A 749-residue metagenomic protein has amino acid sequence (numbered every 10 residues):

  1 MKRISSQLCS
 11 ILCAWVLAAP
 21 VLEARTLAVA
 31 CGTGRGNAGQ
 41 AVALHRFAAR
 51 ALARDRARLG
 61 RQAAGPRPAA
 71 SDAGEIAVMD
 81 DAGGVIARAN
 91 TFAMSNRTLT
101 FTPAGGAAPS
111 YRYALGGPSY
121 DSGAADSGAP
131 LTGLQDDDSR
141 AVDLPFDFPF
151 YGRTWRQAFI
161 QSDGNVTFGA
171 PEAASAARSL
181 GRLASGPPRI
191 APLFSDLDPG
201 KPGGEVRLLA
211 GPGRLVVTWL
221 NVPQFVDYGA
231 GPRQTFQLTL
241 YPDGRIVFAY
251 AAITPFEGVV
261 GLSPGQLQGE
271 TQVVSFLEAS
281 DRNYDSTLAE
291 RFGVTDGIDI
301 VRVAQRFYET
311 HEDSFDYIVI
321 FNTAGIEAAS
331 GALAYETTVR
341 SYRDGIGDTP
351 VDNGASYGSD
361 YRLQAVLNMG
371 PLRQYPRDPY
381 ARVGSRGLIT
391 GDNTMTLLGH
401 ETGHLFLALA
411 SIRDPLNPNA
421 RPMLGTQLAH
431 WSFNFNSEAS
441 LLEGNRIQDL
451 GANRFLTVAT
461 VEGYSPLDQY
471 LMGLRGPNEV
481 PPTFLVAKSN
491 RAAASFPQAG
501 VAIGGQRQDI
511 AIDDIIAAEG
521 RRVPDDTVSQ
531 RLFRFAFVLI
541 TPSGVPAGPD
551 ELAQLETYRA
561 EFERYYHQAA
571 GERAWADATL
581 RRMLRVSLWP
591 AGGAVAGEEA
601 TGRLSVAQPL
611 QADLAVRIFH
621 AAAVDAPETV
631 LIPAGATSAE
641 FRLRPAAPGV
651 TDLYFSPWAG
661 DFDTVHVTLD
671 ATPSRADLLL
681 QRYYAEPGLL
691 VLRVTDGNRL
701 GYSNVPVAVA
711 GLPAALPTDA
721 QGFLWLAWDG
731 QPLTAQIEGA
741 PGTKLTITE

Functional and structural regions predicted by a protein language model:
R25-D313, L467, A518-R585: Extracytoplasmic Ser/Thr/Pro-rich, glycosylation-prone low-complexity segments
T154, R214, R302-V303, R413-M583: Replace "(M1/M4/M9/M12/WLM)" with "(e.g., M1/M4/M8/M9/M12/M26/WLM)" and add "not limited to" to clarify scope
F292-R446, A452-N453, Q469-L471: Active-site-proximal segment of zinc-dependent metalloprotease catalytic domains
G592-E598, T672-L689: Beta-strand-rich domain onsets/edges
A596-P609, L653, A685-R699: Beta-strand-rich structural segments
Q611-V616, G688-L690, R699-G711: Short, ordered, surface-exposed loop/turn motifs in non-cytosolic proteins
T629-A634, P713-F723: Short, acidic Ser/Thr/Gly-rich low-complexity loop/linker segments typical of extracellular and cell-surface proteins
D661-A671, A740-E749: Edge beta-strands of extracellular beta-sandwich domains
